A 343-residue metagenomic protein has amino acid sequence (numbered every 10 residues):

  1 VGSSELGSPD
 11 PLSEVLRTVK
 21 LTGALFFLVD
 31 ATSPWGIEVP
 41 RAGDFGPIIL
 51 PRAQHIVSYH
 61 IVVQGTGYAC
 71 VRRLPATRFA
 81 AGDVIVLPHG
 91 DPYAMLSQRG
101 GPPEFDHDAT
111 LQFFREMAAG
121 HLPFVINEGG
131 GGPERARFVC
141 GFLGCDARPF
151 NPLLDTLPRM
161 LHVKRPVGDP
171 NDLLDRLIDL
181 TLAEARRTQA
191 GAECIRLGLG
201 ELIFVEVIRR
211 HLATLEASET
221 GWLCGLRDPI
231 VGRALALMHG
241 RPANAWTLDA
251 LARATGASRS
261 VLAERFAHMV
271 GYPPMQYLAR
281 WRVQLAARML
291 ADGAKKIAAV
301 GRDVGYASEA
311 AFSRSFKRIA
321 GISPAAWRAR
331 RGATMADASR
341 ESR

Functional and structural regions predicted by a protein language model:
V1-T77, D83-V84, Y93-N127: Generic protein-terminus/edge-of-domain signal
G43, A217-W222, M269-V270: Short, Lys/Arg-enriched N-terminal segment that forms or immediately precedes the first helix of a structured domain
V62, M238-R241, L290: Short helix-to-turn junction characteristic of helix-turn-helix DNA-binding domains, especially the helix
A136-A236: An amphipathic alpha-helical interaction segment
L202-L212, R233-Q284, G301-R330: Basic/polar phosphate-binding segments, predominantly the helix-turn-helix DNA-binding elements of transcriptional
Y277, M289-L290: Cytosolic nucleotide-binding catalytic cores of signal-transduction proteins
A336-R343: Intrinsically disordered or compositionally simple regulatory linkers and C-terminal tails in signal-transduction
